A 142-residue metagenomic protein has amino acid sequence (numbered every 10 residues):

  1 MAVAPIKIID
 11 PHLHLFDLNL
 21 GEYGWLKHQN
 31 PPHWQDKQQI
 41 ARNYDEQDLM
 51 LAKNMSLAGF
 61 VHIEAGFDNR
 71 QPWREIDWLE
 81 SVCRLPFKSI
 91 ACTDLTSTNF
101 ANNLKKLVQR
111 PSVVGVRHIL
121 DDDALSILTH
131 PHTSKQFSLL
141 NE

Functional and structural regions predicted by a protein language model:
M1-V82: An N-terminally biased module of ancient metal coordination in phosphate/nucleic-acid-related enzymes
W73-E142: Active-site gating/metal-coordination segments in enzymes
